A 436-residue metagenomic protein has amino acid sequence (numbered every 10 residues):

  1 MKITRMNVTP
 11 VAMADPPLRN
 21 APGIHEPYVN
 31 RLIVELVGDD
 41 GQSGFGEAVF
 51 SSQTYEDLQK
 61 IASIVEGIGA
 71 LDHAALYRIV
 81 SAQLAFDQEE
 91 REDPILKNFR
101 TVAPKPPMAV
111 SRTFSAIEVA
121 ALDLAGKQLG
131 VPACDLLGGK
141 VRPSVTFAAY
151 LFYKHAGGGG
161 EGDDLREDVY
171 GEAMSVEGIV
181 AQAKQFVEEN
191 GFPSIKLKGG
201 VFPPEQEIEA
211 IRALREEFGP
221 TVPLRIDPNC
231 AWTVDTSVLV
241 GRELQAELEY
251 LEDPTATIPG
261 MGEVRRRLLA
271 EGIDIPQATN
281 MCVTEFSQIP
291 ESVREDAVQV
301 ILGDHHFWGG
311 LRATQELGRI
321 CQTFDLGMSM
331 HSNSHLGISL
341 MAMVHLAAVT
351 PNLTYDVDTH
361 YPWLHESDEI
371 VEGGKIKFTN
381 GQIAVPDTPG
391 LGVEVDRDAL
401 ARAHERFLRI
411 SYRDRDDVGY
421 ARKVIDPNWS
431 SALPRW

Functional and structural regions predicted by a protein language model:
M1-F45, V49, E56, P362-I370 (+2 more regions): Structured beta-strand/loop patches that form or line metal/cofactor-binding pockets in enzymes
I3, G41, I117, G130 (+7 more regions): Conserved, mostly hydrophobic/aromatic
T4-M13, R312, E316-I320, H335-W436: Flexible C-terminal active-site loop/helix
V37-Q128, P427-W436: Metal- or metallocofactor-binding catalytic centers and their adjacent structured scaffolds across diverse enzyme
M108, R112, V119-G160, H335: Glycine-rich, aromatic-flanked loop segments that form ligand/cofactor-binding clefts across common enzyme folds
T146-V180, P228-T233, A278-C282: Active-site mouth loops of central-metabolism enzymes
E177-S194, S237-E249: Alpha/beta enzyme core
L197-S339: Catalytic core of soluble alpha/beta enzymes
